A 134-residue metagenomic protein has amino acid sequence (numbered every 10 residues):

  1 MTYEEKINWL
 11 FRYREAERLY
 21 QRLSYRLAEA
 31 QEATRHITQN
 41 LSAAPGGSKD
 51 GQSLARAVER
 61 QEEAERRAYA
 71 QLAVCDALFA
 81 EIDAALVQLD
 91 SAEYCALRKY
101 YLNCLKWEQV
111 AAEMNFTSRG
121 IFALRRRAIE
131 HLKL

Functional and structural regions predicted by a protein language model:
M1-A85, L134: N-terminal interaction/assembly modules
A77, L105, G120-L124: Residues forming well-ordered secondary-structure scaffolds
L78-E81, A85, L89-E93, L124: N-terminal positioning helix adjacent to the helix-turn-helix/winged-helix DNA-binding module
A84, Y100, A111: Short, flexible active-site loop motifs that bind/organize anionic cofactors or intermediates
L89-L105: Short amphipathic alpha helix immediately N-terminal
Q109-N115: Short alpha-helical "recognition helix" segments of helix-turn-helix
N115-L134: DNA-recognition helix of helix-turn-helix
